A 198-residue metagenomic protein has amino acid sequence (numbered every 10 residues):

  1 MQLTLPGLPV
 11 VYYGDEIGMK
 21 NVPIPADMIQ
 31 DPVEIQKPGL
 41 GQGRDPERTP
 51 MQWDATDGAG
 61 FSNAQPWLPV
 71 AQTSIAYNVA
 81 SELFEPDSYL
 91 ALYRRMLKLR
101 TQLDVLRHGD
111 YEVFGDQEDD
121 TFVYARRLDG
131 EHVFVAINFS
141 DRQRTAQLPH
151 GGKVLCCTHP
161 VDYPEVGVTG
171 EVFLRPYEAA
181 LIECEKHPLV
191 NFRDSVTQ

Functional and structural regions predicted by a protein language model:
M1-V133, F139-T145, S195: Loop/helix patches that line or flank the sugar-binding groove of alpha-linked glycan CAZymes
D54, F114, P149, C157 (+2 more regions): A structural detector for beta-sheet-dominated domains
F61-L68, D162-L174: Short, polar loop/linker segments at the starts of domains and inter-domain junctions
T121-V123, V133-I137, K153-C156, E178-E183: Ordered hydrophobic segments in well-structured contexts
E131-H132, V161-V166, V190: Short, surface-exposed beta-strand/loop "edge" segments at domain boundaries and coil↔beta transitions
Q143-V161: Beta-strand-rich binding/interaction modules
V166-Q198: C-terminal beta-strand-rich structural cap/linker in extracellular carbohydrate-active enzymes
